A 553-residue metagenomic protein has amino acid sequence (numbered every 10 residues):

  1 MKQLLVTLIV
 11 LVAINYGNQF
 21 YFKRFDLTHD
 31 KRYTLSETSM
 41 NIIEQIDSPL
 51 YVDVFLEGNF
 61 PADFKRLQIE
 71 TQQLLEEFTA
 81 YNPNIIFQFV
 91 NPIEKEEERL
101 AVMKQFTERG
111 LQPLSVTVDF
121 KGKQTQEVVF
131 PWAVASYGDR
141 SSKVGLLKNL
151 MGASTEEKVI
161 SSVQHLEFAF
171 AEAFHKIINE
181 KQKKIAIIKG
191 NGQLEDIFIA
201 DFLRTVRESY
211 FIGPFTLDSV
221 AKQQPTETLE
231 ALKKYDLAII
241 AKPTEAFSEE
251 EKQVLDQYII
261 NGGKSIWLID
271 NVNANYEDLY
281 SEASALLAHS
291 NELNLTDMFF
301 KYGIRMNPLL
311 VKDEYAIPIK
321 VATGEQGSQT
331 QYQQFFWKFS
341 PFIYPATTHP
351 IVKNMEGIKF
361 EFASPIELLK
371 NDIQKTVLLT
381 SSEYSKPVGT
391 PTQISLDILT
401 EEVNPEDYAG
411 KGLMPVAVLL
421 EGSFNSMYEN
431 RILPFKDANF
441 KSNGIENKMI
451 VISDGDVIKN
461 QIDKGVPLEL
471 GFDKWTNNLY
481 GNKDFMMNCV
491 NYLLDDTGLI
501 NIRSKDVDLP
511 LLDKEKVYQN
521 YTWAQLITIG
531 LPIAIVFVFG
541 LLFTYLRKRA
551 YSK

Functional and structural regions predicted by a protein language model:
M1-K553: Short, surface-exposed patches at the edges or C-terminal ends of soluble domains, predominantly
